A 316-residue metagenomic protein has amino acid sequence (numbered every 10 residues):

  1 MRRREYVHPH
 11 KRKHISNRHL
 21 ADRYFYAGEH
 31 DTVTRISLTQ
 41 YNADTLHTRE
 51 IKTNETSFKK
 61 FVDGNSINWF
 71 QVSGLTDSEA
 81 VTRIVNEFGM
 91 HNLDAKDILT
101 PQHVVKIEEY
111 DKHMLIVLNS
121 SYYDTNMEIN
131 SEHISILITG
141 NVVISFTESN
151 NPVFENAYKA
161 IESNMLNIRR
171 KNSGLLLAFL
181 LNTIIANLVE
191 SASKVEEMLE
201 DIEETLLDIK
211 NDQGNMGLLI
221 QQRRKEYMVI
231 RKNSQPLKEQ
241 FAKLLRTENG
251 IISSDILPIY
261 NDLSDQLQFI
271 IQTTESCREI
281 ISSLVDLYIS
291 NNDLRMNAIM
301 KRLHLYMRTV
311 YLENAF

Functional and structural regions predicted by a protein language model:
M1-S253, I259-D262, Q266-S276, T309: Peripheral, non-transmembrane regulatory/ligand-interaction domains of membrane transport proteins
R2, V7, D265-F316: Hydrophobic alpha-helical transmembrane segments and their immediately adjacent juxtamembrane loops
